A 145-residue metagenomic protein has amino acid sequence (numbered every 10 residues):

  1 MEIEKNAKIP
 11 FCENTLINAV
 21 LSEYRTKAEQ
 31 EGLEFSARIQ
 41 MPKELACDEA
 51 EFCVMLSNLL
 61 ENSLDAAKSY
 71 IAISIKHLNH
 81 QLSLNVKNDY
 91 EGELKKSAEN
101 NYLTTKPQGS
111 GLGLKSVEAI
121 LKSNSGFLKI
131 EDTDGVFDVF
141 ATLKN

Functional and structural regions predicted by a protein language model:
M1, E13-E31, L82: Short beta-to-alpha transition helix within the HATPase_c
I9, F35-M55, T105: Conserved short strand/loop->alpha-helix "switch" segment adjacent to the catalytic nucleotide/phosphoryl-transfer site
E49-I71: Conserved ATP-binding N-box helix of the HATPase_c
Y70-H80: Short beta-strand/loop element within the Bergerat-fold HATPase_c
L82-G111: Glycine-rich/acidic phosphate-handling loop/turn and adjacent ATP-lid/helix of nucleotide-binding kinase/ATPase domains
G113-V117: Short alpha-helical Gxxx[C/S/T] motif in the catalytic ATP-binding
N124-G135: Glycine-rich ATP-binding loops of the HATPase_c
